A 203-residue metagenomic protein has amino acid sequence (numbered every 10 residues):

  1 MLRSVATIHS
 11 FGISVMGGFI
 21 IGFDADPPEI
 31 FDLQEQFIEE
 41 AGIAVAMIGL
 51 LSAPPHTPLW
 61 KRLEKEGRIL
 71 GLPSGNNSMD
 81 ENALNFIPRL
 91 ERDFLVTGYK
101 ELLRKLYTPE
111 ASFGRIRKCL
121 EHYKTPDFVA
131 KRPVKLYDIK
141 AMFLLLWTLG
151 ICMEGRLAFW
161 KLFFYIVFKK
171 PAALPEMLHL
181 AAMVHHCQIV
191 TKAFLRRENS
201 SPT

Functional and structural regions predicted by a protein language model:
M1-D138, M142, L149: A structural motif corresponding to the C-terminal lobe/cap of the Radical SAM core domain
E121-H122, V129-T203: Terminal low-complexity segments of carbohydrate-biosynthetic enzymes
